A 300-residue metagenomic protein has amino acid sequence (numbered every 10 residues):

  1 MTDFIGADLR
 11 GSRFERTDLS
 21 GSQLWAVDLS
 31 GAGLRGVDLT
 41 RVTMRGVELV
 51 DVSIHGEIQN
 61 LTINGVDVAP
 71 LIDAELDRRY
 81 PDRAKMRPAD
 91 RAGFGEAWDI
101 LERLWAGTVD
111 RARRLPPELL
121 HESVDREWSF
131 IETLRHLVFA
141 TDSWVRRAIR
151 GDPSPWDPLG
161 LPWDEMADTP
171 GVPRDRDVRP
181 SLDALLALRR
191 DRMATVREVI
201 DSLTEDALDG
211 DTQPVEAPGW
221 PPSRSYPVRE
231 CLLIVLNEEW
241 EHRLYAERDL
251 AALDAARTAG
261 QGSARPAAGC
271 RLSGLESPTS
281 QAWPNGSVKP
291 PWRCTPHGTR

Functional and structural regions predicted by a protein language model:
M1-E75: Tandem repeat scaffolds
H55-D110: Active-site-adjacent scaffolding segments
G93-R111, T169-D209, E230-V235: Acidic/histidine-rich alpha-helical segments that form the ligand environment of transition-metal centers
P117-G171, A194, D211-P266, C270 (+2 more regions): Short, contiguous alpha-helical
L272-P278: Leucine-biased recognition of intrinsically disordered, low-complexity hydrophobic segments
G274, S287, P296-G298: N-terminal polybasic/positive-inside topogenic patches
P278-Q281, G298: Single-residue "anchor" positions within short linear motifs
